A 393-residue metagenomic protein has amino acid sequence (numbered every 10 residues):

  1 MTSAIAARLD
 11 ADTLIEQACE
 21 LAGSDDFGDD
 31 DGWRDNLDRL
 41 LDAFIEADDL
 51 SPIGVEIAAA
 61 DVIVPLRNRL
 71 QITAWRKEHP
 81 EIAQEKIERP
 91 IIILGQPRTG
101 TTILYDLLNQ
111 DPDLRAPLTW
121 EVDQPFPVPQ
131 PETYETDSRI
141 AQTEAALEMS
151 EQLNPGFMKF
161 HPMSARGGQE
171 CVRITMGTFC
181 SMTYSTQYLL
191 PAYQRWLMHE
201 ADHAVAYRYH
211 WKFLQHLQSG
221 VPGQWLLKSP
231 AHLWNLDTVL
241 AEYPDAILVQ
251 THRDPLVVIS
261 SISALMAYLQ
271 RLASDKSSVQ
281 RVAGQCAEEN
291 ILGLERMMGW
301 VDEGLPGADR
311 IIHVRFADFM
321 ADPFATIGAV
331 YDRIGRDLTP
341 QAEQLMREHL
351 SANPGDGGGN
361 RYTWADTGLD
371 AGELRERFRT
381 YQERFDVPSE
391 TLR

Functional and structural regions predicted by a protein language model:
M1-A74, P191-Y207, L214, Q218 (+2 more regions): PAPS-dependent sulfotransferases, especially Golgi type II membrane carbohydrate sulfotransferases
A74-Q84: Pre-Walker A adenine-sensing motif
E88-I91, P222: Pre-Walker A (Motif I) flank of P-loop NTPase domains
I92-D111: Glycine-rich phosphate-binding P-loop
L94-Q96, L226-P230, F316: Short His-Asn-centered micro-motif
Q110-W120: Post-Walker A helix-loop "phosphate-sensing" segment adjacent to the P-loop in P-loop NTPases
D123-W225: PAPS-dependent sulfation machinery
K228-S229, V239-A264: Conserved phosphate-donor/acceptor-positioning beta-strand/loop module used by diverse small-molecule
